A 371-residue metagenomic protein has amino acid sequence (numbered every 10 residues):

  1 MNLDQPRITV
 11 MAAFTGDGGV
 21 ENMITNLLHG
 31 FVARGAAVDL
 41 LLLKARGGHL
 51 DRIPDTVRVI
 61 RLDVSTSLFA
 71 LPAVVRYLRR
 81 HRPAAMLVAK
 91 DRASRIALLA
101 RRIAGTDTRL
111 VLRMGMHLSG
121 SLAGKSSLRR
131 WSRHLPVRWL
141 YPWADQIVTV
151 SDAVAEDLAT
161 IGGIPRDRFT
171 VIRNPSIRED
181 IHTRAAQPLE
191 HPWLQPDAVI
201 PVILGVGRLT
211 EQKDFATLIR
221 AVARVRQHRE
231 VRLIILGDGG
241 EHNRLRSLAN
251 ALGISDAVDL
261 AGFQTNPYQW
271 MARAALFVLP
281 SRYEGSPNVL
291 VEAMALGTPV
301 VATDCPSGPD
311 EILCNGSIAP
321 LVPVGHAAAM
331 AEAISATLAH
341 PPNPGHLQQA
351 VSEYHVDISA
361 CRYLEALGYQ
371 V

Functional and structural regions predicted by a protein language model:
Q5, V10-L68, R168, G240: N-terminal strand-loop element at the rim of the active site of nucleotide-sugar-dependent glycosyltransferases
G18-N26, P201, G205-R224, G240-S247: A conserved mid-protein helix/loop that constitutes part of the nucleotide-sugar donor-binding site
L42, P299-T303: Short hydrophobic beta-strand element within catalytic cores of glycosyltransferases and related nucleotide-activated
R61, C314-A327, S335-P341: Conserved acidic donor-binding segment of nucleotide-sugar-dependent glycosyltransferases
L68-P72, R109, S119-L140: Nucleotide-sugar donor phosphate/pyrophosphate-binding loop at the beta->alpha transition of glycosyltransferases
V88-S94, M114: Short His-centered aromatic/hydrophobic patch
P142-F169, S176-D180: A short, active-site helix/loop in glycosyltransferases that binds the activated sugar's phosphate group
F263, R282: Aromatic "clamp/platform" in nucleotide-sugar-dependent glycosyltransferases that forms part of the donor/acceptor
